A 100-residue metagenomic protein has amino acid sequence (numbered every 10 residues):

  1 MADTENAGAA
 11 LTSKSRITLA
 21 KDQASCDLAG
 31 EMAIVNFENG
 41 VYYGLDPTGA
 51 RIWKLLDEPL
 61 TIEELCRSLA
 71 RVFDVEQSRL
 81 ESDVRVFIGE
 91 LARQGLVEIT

Functional and structural regions predicted by a protein language model:
M1-Q23: Hydrophobic packing positions characteristic of elongated beta-solenoid/beta-helix-type spike/fiber shafts
A2, L28, V41-T100: Long, charge-rich, low-complexity alpha-helical segments
N6, N36-N39: Detector for Asparagine
R16-N36: Short boundary/linker motifs that mark transitions into or out of structured domains
